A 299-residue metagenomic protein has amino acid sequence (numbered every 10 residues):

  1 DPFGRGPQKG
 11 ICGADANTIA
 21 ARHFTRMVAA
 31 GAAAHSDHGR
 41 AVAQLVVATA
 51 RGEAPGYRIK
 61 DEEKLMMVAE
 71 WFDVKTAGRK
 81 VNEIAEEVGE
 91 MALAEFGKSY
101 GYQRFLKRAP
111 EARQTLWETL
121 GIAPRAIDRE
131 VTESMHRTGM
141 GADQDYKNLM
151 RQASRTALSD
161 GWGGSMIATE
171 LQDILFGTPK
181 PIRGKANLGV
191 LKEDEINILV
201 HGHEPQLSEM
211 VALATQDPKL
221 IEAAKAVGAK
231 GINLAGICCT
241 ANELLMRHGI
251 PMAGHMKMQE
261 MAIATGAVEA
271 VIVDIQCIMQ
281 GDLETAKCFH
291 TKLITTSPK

Functional and structural regions predicted by a protein language model:
D1-K299: Metallocofactor- and cofactor-centric catalytic cores in central/energy metabolism, strongly enriched
